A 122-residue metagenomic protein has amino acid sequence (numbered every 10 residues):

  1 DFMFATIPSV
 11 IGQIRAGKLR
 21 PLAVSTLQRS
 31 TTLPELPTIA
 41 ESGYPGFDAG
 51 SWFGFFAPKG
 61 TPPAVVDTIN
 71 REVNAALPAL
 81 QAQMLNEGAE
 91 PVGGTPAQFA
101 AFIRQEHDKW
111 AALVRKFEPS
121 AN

Functional and structural regions predicted by a protein language model:
D1-N122: Conserved, function-defining micro-sites of small-solute handling proteins
